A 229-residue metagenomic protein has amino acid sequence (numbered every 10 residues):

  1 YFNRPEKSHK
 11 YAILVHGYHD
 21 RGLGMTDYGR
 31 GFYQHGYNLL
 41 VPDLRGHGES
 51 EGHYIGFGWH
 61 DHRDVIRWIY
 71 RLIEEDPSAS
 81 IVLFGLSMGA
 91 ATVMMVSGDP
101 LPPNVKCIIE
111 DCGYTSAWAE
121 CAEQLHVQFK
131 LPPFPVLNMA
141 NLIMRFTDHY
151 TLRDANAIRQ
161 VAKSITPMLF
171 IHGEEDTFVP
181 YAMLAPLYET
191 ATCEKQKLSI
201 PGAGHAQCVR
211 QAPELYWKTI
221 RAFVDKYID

Functional and structural regions predicted by a protein language model:
L14, Y18-G31, L44: The serine-hydrolase catalytic nucleophile loop
Y28, A157, T166, P180-E189: Short alpha-helix in the alpha/beta-hydrolase fold that links the catalytic acid
G29-E51: Conserved alpha/beta-hydrolase
I55-D76: Alpha/beta-hydrolase active-site loop
M95-T151, R159: Hydrolase active-site cap/lid region
K163-I165, F170-H172, D176: Short beta-strand/loop motif that positions the catalytic acidic residue of the alpha/beta-hydrolase fold
E189-A206, T219: Catalytic histidine neighborhood in serine/cysteine hydrolases with alpha/beta-hydrolase-type architecture
Q211-D229: Catalytic active-site module of serine/aspartate enzymes centered on a nucleophile-bearing elbow/loop
